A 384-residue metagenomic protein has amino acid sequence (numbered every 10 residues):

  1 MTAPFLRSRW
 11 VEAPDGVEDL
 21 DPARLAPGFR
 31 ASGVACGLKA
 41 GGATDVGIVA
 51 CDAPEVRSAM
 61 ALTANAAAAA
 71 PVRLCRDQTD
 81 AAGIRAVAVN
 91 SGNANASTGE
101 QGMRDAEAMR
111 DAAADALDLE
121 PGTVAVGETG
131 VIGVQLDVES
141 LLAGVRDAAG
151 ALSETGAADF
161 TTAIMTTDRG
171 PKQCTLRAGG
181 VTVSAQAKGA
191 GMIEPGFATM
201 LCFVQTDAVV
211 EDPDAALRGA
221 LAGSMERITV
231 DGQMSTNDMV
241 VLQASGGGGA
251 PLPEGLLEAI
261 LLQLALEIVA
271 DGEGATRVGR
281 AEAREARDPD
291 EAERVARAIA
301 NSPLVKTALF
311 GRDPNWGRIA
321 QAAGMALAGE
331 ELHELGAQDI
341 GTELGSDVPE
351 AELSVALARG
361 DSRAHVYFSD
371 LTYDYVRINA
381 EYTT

Functional and structural regions predicted by a protein language model:
T2-D105, D111-T384: A structural signal for small-residue-enriched, beta-sheet-centric alpha/beta enzyme cores and oligomeric scaffold folds
